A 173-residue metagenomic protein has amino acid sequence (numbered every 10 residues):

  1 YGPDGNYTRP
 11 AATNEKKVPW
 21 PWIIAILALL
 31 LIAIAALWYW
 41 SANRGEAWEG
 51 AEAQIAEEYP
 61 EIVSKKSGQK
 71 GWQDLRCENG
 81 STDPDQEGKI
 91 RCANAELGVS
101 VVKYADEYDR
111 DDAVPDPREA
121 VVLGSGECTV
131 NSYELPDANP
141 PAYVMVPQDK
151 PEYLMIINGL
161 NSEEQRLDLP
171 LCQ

Functional and structural regions predicted by a protein language model:
Y1-T13: N-terminal intrinsically disordered, acidic low-complexity segments at the extreme N-terminus
P3, V18, Q69, Q86 (+2 more regions): Intrinsically disordered, low-complexity segments enriched in small/polar residues
N6, E15-K17, A56: Generic N-terminal simple sequence motifs
Y7-P10, G88-N94, N131-Y133, Y143-M145: Generic recognition of long tandem-repeat/solenoid scaffolds
P10-A47: Hydrophobic single-pass membrane-targeting/anchoring helices
I24-L27, N79-T82, Y133-L135: Short, functional N-terminal and low-complexity linear motifs
Y39-Y108, C172-Q173: Extracytoplasmic low-complexity, Pro/Thr/Ser/Ala/Gly-rich segments that lie immediately after a secretion/anchoring
G98-Q173: Extracytosolic low-complexity repeat regions of secreted or lipid-anchored proteins
